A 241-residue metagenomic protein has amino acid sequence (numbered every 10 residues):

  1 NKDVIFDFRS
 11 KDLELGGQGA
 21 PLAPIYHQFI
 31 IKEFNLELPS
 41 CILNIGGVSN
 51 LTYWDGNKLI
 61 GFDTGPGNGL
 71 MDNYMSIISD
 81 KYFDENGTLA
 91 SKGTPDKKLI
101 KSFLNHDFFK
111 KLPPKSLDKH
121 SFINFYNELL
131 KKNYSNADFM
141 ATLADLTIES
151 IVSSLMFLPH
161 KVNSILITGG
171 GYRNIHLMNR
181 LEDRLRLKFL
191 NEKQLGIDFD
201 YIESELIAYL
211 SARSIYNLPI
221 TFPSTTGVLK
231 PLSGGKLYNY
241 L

Functional and structural regions predicted by a protein language model:
D3-Y82, Y201: Active-site histidine-anchored catalytic micro-motif
N57-I148, T226, K230-L241: Conserved ATP-utilizing enzyme core subdomain
I60-T64, L187-K193: Short hydrophobic/aromatic-enriched beta-strand-loop microsegments
D145, K193-L241: Glycine-rich phosphate-binding/hydrolytic loop that grips phosphoryl groups
V152-N163: Phosphate/pyrophosphate-binding loops at sites that engage ATP/ADP/AMP, CoA/4′-phosphopantetheine, polyphosphate
V162-L181: Glycine-rich phosphate-binding loops at beta-strand->alpha-helix junctions
